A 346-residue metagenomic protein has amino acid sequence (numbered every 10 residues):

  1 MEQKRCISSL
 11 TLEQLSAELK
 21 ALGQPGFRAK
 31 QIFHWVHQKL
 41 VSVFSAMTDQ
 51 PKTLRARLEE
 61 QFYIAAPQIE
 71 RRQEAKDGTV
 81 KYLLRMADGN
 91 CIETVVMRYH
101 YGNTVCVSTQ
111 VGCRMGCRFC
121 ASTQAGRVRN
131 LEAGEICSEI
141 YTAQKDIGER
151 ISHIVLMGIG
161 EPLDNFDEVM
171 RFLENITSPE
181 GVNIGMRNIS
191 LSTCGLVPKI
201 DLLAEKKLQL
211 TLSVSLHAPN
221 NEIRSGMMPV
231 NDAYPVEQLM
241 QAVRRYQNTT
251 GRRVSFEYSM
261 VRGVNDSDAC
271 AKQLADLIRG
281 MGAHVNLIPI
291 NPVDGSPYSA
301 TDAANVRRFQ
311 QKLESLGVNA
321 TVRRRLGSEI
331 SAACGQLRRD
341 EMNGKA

Functional and structural regions predicted by a protein language model:
M1-I92, R244-R253, Y258-A346: Auxiliary Fe-S-binding modules of radical SAM enzymes
A75, S108-T109, S122, S192 (+1 more regions): Short linear Ser/Thr-Pro motifs
V80, I92, N103-V107, M115 (+1 more regions): Generic beta-strand structural signal
D88-G102: P-loop NTP-binding catalytic core
R98-E135: Canonical Radical SAM [4Fe-4S] cluster-binding loop centered on the CxxxCxxC motif and its immediate flanking residues
Q124-H153: Conserved alpha-helical substructure of the radical SAM core
Q144-A320: Conserved AdoMet/S-adenosylmethionine-binding subsite of the radical SAM
